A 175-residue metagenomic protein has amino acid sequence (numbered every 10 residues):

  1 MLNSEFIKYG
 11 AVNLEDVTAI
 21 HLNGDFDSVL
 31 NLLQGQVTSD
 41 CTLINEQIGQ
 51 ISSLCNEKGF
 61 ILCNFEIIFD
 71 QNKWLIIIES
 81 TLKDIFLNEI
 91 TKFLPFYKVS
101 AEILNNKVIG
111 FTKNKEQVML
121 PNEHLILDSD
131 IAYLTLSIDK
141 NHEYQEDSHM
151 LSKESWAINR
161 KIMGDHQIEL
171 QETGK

Functional and structural regions predicted by a protein language model:
M1-K175: Basic, glycine/lysine-rich polyanion-binding surfaces/domains
